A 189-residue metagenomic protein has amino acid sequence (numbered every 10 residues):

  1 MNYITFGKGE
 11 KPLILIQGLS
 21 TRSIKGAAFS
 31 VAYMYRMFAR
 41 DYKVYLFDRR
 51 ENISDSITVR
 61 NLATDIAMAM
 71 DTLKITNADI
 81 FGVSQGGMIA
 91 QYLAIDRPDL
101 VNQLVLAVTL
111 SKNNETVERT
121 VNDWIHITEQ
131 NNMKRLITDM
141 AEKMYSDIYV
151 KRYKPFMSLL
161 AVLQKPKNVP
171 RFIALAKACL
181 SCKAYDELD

Functional and structural regions predicted by a protein language model:
M1-I53: Conserved HGGG/HGGXW glycine-rich cap/lid loop of the alpha/beta-hydrolase fold
P12, K43, N77-D79, L100-Q103: Structural signature of beta-strand start/N-cap positions in the alpha/beta core of ABC transporter nucleotide-binding
I24-G26, S56, A90-Q91, E115-T116: Short glycine-/acidic-enriched loop or helix-start segments at secondary-structure transitions that form or flank
V31-F81: Active-site loop/oxyanion-hole signature of alpha/beta-hydrolase fold enzymes
Y33, N61-M68, D123, D139 (+1 more regions): Alpha-helical elements of Rossmann-like donor-binding domains used by nucleotide-donor carbohydrate transfer enzymes
G82-G86, A90: Gly/Ala-rich beta-loop-alpha elbow adjacent to hydrolase catalytic centers
Q91, I95, V101-N132, R171: Flexible "cap/lid" loop of the alpha/beta hydrolase fold
E115-E118, M133-E187: Conserved alpha/beta-hydrolase catalytic His-Asp/Glu region
